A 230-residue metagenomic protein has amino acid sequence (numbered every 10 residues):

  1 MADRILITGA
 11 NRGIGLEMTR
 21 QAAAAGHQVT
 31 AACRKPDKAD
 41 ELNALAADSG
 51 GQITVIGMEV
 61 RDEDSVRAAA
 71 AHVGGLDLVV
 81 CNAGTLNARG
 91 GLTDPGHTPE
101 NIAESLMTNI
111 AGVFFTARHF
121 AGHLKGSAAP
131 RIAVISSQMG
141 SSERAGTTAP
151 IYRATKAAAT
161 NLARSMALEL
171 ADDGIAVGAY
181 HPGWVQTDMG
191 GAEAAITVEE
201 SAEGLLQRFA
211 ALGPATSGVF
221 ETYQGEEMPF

Functional and structural regions predicted by a protein language model:
T8, L76-L86, N109, V134 (+1 more regions): Rossmann-fold scaffold of SDR-type NAD(P)-dependent oxidoreductases
N11, E17-R20: N-terminal Rossmann NAD(P)H-binding glycine-rich loop of SDR-like oxidoreductase domains
A25-D40: Conserved glycine-rich Rossmann-like NAD(P)H-binding loop of the short-chain dehydrogenase/reductase
A46-D64: Rossmann-fold cofactor-recognition segment
R61-G75: Conserved Rossmann-fold cofactor-binding substructure of NAD(P)-dependent oxidoreductases
T85-L106, A111, F115, K125 (+1 more regions): Catalytic loop of short-chain dehydrogenase/reductase
S141, P182-D188: Short, flexible catalytic-loop segment of classical short-chain dehydrogenase/reductase
D172, A179-P182, G191-F230: C-terminal helical subdomain
